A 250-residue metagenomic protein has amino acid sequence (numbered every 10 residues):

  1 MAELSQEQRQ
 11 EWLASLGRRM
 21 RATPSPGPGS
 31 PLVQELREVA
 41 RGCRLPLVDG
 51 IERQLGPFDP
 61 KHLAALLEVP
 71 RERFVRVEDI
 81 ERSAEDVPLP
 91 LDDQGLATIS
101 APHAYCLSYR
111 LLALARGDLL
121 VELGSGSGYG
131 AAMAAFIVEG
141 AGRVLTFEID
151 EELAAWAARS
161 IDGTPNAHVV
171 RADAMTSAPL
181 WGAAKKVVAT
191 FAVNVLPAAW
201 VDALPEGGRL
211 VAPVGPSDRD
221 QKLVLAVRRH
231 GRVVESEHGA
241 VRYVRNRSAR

Functional and structural regions predicted by a protein language model:
A2-L123, Y129-I137, L153-G163, V227 (+1 more regions): Class I SAM-dependent transferase core
Y109, A113-V233: Conserved nucleotide-cofactor-binding alpha/beta core module
